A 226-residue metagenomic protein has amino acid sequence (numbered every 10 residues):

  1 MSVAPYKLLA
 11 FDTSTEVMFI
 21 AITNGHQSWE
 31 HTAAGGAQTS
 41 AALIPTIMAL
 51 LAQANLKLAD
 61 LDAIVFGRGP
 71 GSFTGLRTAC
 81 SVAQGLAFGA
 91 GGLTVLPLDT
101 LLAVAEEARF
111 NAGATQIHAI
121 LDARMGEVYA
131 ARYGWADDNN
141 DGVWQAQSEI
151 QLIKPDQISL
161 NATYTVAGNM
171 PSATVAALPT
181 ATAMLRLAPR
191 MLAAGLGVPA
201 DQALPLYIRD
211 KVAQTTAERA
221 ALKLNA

Functional and structural regions predicted by a protein language model:
S2-R68: N-terminal beta-alpha supersecondary unit
V3-Y6, H26-Q27, T32, Q38 (+5 more regions): Surface "functional belts" at beta-alpha junctions
T13-E16, I120-M125, D201: A short acidic Gly-Thr/Ser loop motif
L51, A188-L196: Short, hydrophobic alpha-helical segments
V65-L93, T100: DPxDG-like acidic metal-binding loop motif
Q84, F88, F110, R190: Short, well-ordered alpha-helices that flank and scaffold nucleotide-derived cofactor binding pockets
V175-R190, A200-A203: C-terminal catalytic-base region of ester-bond hydrolases, centering on the histidine of the charge-relay
